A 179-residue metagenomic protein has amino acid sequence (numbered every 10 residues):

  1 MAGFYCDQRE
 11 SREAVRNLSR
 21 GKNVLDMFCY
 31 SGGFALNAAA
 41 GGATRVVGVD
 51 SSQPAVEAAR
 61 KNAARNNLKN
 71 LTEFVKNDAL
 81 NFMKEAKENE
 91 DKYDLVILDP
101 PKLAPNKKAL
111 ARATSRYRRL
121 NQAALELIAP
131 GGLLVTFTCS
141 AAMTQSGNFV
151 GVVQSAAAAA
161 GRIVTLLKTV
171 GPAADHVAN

Functional and structural regions predicted by a protein language model:
M1-K22: SAM-dependent Rossmann-like transferase core, predominantly class I methyltransferases with a strong bias toward
G21-Y30: Conserved class I S-adenosyl-L-methionine
S31-T44: Conserved SAM-binding loop of SAM-dependent methyltransferases across substrates and taxa, primarily the Class I
R45-D50: Conserved SAM-binding motif I beta-strand of class I
P54-I97: S-adenosyl-L-methionine
L68, I128-A129: Helix-to-beta-strand junctions that scaffold the AdoMet/dcAdoMet cofactor pocket in Class I SAM-dependent enzymes
K76, Y93-A123: Mobile active-site "lid"/loop adjacent to the S-adenosyl-L-methionine
K92, R119, L133-N179: C-terminal catalytic and target-recognition region of SAM-dependent MTase-like enzymes, primarily methyltransferases
